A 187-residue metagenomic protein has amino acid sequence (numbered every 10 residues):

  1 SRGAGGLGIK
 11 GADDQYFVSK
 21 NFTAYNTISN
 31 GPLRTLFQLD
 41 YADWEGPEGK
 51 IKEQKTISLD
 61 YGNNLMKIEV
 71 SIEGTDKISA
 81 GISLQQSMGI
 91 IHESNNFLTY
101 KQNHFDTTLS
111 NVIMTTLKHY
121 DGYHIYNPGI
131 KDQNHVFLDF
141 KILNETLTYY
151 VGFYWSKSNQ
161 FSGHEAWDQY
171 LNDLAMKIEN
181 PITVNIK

Functional and structural regions predicted by a protein language model:
S1-Y61: Extended, loop-rich substrate-binding clefts of extracytoplasmic carbohydrate-active enzymes
N26-L33, Y61-N63, S71-K77, D106-T107 (+1 more regions): A short, structured loop/turn motif at beta-sheet edges
T35-L39, E53-K55, M66-I68, A80 (+1 more regions): Hydrophobic residues positioned within well-ordered beta-strands of beta-sheet architectures
Y41-E45, L59-N63, I72-G74, L84-Q86 (+1 more regions): Beta-strand elements of well-folded, non-transmembrane domains
D43-K50, F105-N111, D121-I125, K157-F161: Short, surface-exposed beta-strand/loop "edge" segments at domain boundaries and coil↔beta transitions
I51-E53, N64-N95: Acidic (Asp/Glu-rich), glycine- and aromatic
S79-D132: Polysaccharide-binding surfaces and accessory modules of carbohydrate-active proteins
T115-K187: Beta-strand-rich recognition/accessory modules
